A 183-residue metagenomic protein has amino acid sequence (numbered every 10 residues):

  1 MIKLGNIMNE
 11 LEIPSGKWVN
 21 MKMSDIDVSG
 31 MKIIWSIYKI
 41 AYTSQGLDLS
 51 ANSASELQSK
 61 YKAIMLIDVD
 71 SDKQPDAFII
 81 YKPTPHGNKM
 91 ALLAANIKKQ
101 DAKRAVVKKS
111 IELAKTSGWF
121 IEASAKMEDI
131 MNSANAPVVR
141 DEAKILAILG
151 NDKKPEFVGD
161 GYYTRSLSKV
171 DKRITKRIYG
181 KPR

Functional and structural regions predicted by a protein language model:
E10-A51, T164, D171-I178: Short amphipathic alpha-helix that is part of the acyltransferase structural core
S36-D70, P182: Active-site rim helix/loop that mediates acceptor-substrate recognition in acyltransferases
L66, Y81-K82, A95: GNAT/GCN5-related N-acetyltransferase fold signature
D72-F78, N88: Glycine-rich phosphate/pyrophosphate-binding loop shared by adenosine-nucleotide-utilizing enzymes
P85-I97: Conserved acetyl-CoA binding element of GNAT-fold acetyltransferases
K98-K115: Conserved acetyl-CoA-binding loop-helix of GNAT-fold acetyltransferases
A114-K126: Conserved GNAT acetyl-CoA-binding A-motif
A123-F157: Conserved active-site alpha-helix within GNAT-family acetyltransferase domains
